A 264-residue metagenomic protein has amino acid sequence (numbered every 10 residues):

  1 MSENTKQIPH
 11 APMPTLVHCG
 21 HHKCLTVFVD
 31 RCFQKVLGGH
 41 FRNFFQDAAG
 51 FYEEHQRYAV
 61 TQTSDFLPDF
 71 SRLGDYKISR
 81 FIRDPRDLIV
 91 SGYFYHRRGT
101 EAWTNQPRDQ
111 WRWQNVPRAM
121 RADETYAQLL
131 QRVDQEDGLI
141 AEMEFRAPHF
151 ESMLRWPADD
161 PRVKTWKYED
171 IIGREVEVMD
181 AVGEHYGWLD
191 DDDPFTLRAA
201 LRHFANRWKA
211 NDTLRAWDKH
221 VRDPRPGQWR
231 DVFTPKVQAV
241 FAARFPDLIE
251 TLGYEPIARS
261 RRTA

Functional and structural regions predicted by a protein language model:
M1-Q128, R132-W166, P224, K236-V240 (+2 more regions): PAPS-dependent sulfotransferase catalytic domain
L37, H96-R97, M179, G183-G187 (+1 more regions): Residue-level detector of secondary-structure transition/capping positions
R42-R57, A158-P235, A239, R259: The conserved 3'-phosphoadenosine-5'-phosphosulfate
R174, R244-F245: Residue-level recognition of alpha-helix termini/interfacial anchor residues
